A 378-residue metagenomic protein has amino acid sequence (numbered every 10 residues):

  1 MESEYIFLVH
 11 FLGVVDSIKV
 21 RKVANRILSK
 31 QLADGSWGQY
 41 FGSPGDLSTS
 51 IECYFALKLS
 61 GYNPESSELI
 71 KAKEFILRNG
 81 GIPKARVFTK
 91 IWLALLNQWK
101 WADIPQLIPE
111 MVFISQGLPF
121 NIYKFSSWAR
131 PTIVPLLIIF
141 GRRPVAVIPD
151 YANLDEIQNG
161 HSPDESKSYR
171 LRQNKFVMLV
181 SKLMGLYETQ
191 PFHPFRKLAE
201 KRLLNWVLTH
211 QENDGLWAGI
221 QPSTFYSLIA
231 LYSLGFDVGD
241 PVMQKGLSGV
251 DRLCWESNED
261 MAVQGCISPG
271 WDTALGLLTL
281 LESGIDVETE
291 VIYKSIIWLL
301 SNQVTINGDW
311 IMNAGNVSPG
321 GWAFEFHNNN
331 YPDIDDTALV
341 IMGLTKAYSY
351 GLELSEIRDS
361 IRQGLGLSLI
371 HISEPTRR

Functional and structural regions predicted by a protein language model:
M1-S373, R377-R378: Preference for long, amphipathic alpha-helical scaffolds in soluble/luminal domains and all-alpha bundles
